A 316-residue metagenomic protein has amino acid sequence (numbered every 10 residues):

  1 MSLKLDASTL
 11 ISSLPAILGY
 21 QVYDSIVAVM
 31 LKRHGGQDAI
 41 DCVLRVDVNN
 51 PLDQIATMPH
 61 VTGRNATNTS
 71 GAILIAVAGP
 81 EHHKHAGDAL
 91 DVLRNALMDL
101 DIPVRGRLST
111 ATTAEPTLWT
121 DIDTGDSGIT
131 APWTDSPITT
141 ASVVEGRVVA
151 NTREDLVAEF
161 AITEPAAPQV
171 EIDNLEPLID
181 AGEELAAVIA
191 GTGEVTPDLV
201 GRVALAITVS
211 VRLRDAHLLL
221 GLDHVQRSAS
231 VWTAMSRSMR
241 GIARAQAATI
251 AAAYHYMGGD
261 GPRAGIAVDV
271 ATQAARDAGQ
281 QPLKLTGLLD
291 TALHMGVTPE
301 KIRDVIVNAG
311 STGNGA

Functional and structural regions predicted by a protein language model:
M1-S25, H34-A316: Charged, compositionally biased boundary regions
V29-L31: Short hydrophobic alpha-helical segments used for membrane anchoring or interfacial signaling
